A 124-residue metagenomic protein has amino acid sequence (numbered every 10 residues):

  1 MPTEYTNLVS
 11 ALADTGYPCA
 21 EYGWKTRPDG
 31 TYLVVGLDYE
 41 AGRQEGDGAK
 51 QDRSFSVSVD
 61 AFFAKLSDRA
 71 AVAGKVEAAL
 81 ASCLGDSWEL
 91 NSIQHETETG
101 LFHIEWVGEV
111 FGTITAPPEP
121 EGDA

Functional and structural regions predicted by a protein language model:
M1-G46, S67, V72-K75, E98: Small/polar-rich, solvent-exposed N-terminal microdomains that initiate assembly or binding
Y17, F55, D86: Residue-level signal for beta-strand positions within conserved beta-sheet cores that form or flank
L37-V57, F111-A124: Long, continuous compositionally biased terminal/linker segments
Q51-K65, G100-T113: Oligomerization/assembly interface segments of phage tail-like spikes and tubes
G74-A124: Acidic-leaning, charged glycine-interspersed low-complexity segments
